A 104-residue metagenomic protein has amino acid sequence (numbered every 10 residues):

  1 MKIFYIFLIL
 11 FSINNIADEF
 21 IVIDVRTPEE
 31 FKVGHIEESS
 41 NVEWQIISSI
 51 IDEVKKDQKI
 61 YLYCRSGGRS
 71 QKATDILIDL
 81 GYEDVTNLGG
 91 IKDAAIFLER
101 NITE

Functional and structural regions predicted by a protein language model:
M1-K2, D24-R26: Short charge-dense sequence patches
I3-S12: Sec-dependent N-terminal signal peptides
S12-D18: A short acidic-Thr-Gly-centered motif at the start of a beta-strand
D18-I21, P28-K59, G68-E104: Rhodanese-like catalytic fold shared by cysteine-dependent sulfurtransferases and DSP/PTP-type phosphatases
Y63: Short, surface-exposed ligand- or partner-binding patches at beta-edge/loop junctions that are enriched in aromatics
